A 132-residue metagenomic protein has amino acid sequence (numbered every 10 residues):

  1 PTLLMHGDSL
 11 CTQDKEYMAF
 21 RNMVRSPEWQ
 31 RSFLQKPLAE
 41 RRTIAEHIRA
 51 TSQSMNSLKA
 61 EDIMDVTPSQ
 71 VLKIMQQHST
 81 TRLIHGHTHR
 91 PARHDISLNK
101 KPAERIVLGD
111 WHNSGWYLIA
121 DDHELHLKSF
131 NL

Functional and structural regions predicted by a protein language model:
L3, D8, T12-F20, D65-F130: Conserved beta-sheet core of the metallophosphoesterase superfamily
M5-T67: Active-site-proximal loop/helix segment associated with metal-binding centers of metalloenzymes
